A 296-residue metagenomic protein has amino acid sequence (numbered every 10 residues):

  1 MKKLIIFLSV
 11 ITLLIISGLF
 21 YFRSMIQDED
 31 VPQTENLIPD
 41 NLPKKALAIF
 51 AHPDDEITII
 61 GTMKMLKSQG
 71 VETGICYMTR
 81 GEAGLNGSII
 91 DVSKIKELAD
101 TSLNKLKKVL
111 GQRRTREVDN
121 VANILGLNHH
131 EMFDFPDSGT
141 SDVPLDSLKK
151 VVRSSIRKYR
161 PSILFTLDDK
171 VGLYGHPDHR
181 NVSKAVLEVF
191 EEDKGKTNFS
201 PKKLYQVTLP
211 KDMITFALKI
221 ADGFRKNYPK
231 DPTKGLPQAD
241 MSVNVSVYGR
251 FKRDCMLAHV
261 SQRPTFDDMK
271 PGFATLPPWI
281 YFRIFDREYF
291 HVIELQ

Functional and structural regions predicted by a protein language model:
K2-A46, S138, L145-Q296: Metal-dependent de-N-acetylase/amidase catalytic core
L4-L8, I15-Y159, E188-K196: Active-site rim/loop-helix segments in enzyme catalytic domains that contact anionic ligands
